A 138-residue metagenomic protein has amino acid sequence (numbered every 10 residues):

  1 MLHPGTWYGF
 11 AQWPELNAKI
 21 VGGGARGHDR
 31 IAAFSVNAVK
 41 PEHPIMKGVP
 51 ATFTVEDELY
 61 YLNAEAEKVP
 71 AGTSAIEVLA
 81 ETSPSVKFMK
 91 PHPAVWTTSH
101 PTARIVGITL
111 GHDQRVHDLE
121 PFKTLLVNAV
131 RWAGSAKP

Functional and structural regions predicted by a protein language model:
M1-F10, T102, I108: Short alpha-beta junction capping motif
G5-G9, T52-F53, P84-V86, H112-R115: Solvent-exposed loop/turn segments at secondary-structure junctions within structured extracellular/periplasmic domains
G9-G24: Extended active-site neighborhood of metal-dependent phosphoesterases/phosphodiesterases
Q12, P41, I45, F122-L126: Stable alpha-helical elements in mature extracytoplasmic
G22-P101: Catalytic beta-strand/loop cores that center a nucleophilic Ser/Cys/Thr and support acyl-enzyme chemistry
A71, S85-H92, S99-P138: Extracellular ligand-binding/catalytic regions of CAZymes and related secreted enzymes and adhesion modules
